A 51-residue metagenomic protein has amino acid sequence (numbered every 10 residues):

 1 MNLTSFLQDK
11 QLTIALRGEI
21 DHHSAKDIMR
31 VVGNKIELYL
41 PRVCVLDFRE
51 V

Functional and structural regions predicted by a protein language model:
N2-G33, V43, F48-E50: STAS-typified acidic loop motif
Y39: Active-site charged/polar residues at nucleotide-handling catalytic sites that mediate phosphoryl, nucleotidyl
